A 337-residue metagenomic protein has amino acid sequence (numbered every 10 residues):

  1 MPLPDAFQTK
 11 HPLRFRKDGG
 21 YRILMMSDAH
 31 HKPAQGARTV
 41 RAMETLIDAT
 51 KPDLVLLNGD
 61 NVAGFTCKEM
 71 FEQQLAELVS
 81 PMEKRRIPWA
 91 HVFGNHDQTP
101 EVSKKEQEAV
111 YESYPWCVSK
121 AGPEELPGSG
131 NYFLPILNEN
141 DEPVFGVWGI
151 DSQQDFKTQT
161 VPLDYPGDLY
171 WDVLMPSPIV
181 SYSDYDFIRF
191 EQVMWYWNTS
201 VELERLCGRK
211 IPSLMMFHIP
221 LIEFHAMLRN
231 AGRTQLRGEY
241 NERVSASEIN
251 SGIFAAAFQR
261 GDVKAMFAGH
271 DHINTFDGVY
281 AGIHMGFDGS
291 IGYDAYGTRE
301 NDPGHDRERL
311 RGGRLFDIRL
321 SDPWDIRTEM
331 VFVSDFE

Functional and structural regions predicted by a protein language model:
M1-L78: N-terminal active-site segment of His-dependent metallophosphoesterases
P2, T9-P12, F133-D141, I253-R260 (+1 more regions): Binuclear metal-dependent phosphoesterase catalytic core
L3-L13, Q74-G208, D262, Y293 (+1 more regions): Extended active-site neighborhood of metal-dependent phosphoesterases/phosphodiesterases
G20-H30, V144-T158, M216, I283-S290: Active-site-proximal beta-strand elements of phosphoester/diester hydrolases
M26-V40, V62-Q73, K157-Y185, Q235-E242 (+1 more regions): Acidic/histidine-rich helix-loop elements that form or flank divalent-metal/phosphate-binding sites at the catalytic
K32-A34, A63-T66, H91-S103, D155-T158 (+4 more regions): Active-site environment of divalent metal-dependent phosphoester hydrolases
Q35-R38, G59-S80, D97-W116, M227 (+1 more regions): Metal-dependent catalytic neighborhoods of phosphoester/phosphodiester hydrolases
T50-L54, G146-W148, P162-D271, T275: His/acidic metal-ligating clusters that form di-metal
